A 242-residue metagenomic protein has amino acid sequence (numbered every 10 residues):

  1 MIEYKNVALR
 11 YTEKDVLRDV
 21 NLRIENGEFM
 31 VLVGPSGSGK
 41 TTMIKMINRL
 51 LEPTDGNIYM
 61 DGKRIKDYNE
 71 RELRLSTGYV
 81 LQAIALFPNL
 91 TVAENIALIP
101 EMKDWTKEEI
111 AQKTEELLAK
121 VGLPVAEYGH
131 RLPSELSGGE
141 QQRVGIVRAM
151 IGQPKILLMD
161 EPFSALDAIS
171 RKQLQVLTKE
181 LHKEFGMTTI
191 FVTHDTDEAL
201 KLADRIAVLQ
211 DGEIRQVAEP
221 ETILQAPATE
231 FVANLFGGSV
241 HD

Functional and structural regions predicted by a protein language model:
N48: Helix-to-loop junction immediately C-terminal to a conserved catalytic motif
A93-E101, A111, E115: Short helical segment in ABC ATPase nucleotide-binding domains corresponding to the A-loop/adjacent helical element
E108-E127, E180: Conserved ABC ATPase "signature" region
S134, G152: Conserved signature/switch motifs of ABC ATPase nucleotide-binding domains
L157-D160: Catalytic Walker B motif of ABC-type/P-loop ATPase nucleotide-binding domains
V217-A218, A226: ABC ATPase "signature
